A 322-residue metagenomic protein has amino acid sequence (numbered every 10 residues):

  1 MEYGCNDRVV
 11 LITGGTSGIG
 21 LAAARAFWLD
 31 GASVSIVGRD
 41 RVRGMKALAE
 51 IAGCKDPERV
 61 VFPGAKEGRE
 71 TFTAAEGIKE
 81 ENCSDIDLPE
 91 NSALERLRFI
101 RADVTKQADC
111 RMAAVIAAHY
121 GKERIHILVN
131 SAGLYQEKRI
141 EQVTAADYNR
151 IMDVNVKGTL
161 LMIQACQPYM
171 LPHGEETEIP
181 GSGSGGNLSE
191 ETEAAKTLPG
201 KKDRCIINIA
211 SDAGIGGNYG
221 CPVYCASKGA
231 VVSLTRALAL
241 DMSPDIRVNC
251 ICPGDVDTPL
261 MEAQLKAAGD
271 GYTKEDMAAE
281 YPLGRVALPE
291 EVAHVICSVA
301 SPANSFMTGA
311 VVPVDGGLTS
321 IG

Functional and structural regions predicted by a protein language model:
T16-S17: Conserved glycine-rich cofactor-binding loop
R139-I140, T144-N149, M277: Substrate-binding pocket helix/loop in short-chain dehydrogenase/reductase
I163, S227, T235: Active-site helix of classical SDR
P168, A239-P244, S305: Alpha-helical segment proximal to the catalytic Tyr-Lys
S211: Residue(s) in the substrate-gating loop at a strand-loop-helix junction that position the organic substrate next
G216, C297, T308-G322: Short C-terminal tail/terminal secondary-structure segment of NAD(P)H-dependent dehydrogenase/reductase domains
C250, Y272-M307, G316: C-terminal helical subdomain
